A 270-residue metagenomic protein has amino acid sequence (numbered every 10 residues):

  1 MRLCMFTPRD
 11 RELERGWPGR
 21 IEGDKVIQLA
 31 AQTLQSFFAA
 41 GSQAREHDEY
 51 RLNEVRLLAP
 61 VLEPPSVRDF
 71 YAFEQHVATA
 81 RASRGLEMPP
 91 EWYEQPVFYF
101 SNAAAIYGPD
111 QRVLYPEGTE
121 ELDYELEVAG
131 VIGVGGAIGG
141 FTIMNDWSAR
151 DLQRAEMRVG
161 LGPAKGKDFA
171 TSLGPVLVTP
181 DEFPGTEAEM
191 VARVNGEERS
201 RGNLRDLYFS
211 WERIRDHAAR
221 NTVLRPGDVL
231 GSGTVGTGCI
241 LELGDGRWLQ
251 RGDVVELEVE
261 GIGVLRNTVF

Functional and structural regions predicted by a protein language model:
M1, M5-E22, E156, K165-V178 (+1 more regions): Charged, cofactor-coupling segments
M1-P96, V254-E258: N-terminal non-catalytic cap/leader segment that marks the start of a structured domain
Q32, L204-R205, F270: Residue-level structural signal for beta-strand termini and adjacent loop
V61-R215, N221: Glycine-enriched loop-and-adjacent helix/strand subsegments that border the catalytic/binding cleft of enzyme cores
V128, L230-G231, V255: Generic structural signal for buried aliphatic residues
S200-N203, D228, R266-T268: Extended hydrophobic-aromatic, low-complexity segments
S210-L249: A conserved acidic, glycine/proline-rich C-terminal tail/linker
